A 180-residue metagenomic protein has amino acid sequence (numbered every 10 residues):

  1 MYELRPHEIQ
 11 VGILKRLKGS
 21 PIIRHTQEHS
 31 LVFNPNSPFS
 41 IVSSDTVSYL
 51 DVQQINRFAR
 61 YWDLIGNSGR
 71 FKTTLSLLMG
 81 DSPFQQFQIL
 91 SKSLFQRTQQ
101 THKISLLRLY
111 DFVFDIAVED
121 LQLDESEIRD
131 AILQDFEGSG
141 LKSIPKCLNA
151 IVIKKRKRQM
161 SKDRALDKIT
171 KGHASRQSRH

Functional and structural regions predicted by a protein language model:
M1-Q85: A structural motif corresponding to the C-terminal lobe/cap of the Radical SAM core domain
F58-H180: Radical SAM enzyme core and accessory elements
